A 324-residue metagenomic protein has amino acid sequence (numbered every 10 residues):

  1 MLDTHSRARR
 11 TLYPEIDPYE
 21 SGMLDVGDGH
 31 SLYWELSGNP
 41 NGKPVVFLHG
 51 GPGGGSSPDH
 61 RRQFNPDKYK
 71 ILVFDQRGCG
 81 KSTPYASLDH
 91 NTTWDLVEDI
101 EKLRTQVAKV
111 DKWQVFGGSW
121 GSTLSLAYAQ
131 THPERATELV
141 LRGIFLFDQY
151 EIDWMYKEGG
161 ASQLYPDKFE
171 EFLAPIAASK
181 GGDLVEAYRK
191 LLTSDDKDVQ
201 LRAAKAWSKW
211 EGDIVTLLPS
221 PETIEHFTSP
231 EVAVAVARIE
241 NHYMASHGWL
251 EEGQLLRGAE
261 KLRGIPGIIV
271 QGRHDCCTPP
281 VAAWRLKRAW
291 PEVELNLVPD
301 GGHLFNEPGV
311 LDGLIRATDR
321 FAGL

Functional and structural regions predicted by a protein language model:
P52-N65: The serine-hydrolase catalytic nucleophile loop
N65-P84: Conserved alpha/beta-hydrolase
W94-W113: Conserved acidic catalytic loop of the alpha/beta-hydrolase fold
D111-Y150: Conserved hydrolase catalytic core segment
E134-Y188: A catalytic-pocket lid/entrance helix-loop region that shapes and gates access to the active site across common
L262-R263, I269-Q271: Short beta-strand/loop motif that positions the catalytic acidic residue of the alpha/beta-hydrolase fold
C276-A282: Conserved alpha/beta-hydrolase "acid-adjacent" motif
V293-L324: Catalytic active-site module of serine/aspartate enzymes centered on a nucleophile-bearing elbow/loop
